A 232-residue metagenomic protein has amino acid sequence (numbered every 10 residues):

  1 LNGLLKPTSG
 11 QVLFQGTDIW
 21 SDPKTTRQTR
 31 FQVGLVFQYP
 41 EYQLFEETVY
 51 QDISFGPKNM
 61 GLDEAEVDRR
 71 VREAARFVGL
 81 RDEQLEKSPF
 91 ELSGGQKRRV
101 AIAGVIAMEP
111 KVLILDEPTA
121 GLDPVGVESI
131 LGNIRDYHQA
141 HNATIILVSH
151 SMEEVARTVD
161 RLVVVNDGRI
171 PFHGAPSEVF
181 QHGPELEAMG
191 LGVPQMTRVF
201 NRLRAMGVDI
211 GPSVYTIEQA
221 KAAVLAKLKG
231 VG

Functional and structural regions predicted by a protein language model:
N2: Helix-to-loop junction immediately C-terminal to a conserved catalytic motif
Q11-Q28: ABC ATPase NBD Q-loop/coupling interface
A65-E83: Conserved ABC ATPase "signature" region
S88-L92, Q96: Conserved ABC ATPase signature
E109: Conserved catalytic motifs of ABC-family nucleotide-binding domains
L113-D116: Catalytic Walker B motif of ABC-type/P-loop ATPase nucleotide-binding domains
